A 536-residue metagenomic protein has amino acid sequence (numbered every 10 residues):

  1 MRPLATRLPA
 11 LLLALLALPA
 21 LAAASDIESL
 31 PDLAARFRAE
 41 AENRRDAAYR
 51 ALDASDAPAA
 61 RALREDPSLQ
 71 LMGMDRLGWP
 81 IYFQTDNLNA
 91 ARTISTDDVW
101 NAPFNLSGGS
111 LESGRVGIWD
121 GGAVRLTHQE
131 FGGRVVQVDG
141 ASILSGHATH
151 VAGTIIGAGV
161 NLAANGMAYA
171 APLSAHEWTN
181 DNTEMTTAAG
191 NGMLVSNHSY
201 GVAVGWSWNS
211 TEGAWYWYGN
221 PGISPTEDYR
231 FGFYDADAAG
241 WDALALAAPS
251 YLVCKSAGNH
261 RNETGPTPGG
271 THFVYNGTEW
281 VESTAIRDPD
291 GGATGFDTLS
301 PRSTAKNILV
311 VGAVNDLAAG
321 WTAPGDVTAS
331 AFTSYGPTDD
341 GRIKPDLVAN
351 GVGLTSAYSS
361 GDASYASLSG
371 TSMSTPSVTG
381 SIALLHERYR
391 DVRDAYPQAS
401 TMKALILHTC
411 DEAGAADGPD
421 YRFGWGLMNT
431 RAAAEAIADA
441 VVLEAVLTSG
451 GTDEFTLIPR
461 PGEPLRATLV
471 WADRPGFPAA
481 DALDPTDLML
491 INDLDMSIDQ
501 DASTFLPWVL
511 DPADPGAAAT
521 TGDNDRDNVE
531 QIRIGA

Functional and structural regions predicted by a protein language model:
P9-P19: Bacterial N-terminal signal peptides
S25-L30, Q84-S196, G201-W215, L246-L252 (+7 more regions): Subtilisin-like serine protease catalytic core
P31-L33, E40-I118, V138-L144, D181-N182 (+3 more regions): N-terminal domain-start motif of subtilase-like serine proteases
W119-Q129, A313-P376: Catalytic-core environment of secreted peptidases
A203-A236, H272-D288: A solvent-exposed, charged loop/short amphipathic helix patch at secondary-structure junctions
V348-A416: Hydrolase catalytic cores
A366, P419, D493-A536: Noncatalytic accessory or regulatory domains flanking protease catalytic cores in secreted, cell-surface, and selected
Y421-N492, Q500: Secreted peptidase-domain scaffold signal
